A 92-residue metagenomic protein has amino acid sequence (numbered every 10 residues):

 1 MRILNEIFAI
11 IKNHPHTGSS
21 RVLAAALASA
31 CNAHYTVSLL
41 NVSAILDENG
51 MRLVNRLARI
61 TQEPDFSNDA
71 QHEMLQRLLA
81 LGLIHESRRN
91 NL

Functional and structural regions predicted by a protein language model:
M1-A28: Short terminal alpha-helical segments
R2-I3, A33-H34, R52: Short acidic alpha-helix initiation/capping motifs at coil-to-helix transition points, especially at protein N-termini
T17, S29-V37, I60: Amphipathic alpha-helical interaction surfaces
V37-E73: Short, charged early-sequence alpha-helical segments and their helix-coil boundaries
D65-L92: Low-complexity intrinsically disordered segments
